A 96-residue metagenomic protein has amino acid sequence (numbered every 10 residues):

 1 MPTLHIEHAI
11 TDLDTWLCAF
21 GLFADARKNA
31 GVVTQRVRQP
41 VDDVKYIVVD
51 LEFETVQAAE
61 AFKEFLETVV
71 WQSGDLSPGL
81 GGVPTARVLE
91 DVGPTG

Functional and structural regions predicted by a protein language model:
M1-P2, T95: Compositionally biased, disordered extreme N-termini, encompassing classical targeting presequences
P2-I10, R36-L66, L89: Short, well-ordered beta-strand segments in beta-rich or mixed alpha/beta enzyme and ligand-binding folds
A9-A19: Short, surface-exposed ligand-recognition loops at beta-strand->loop->(often short) alpha-helix junctions that present
T15, T34, D43-K45, P94: Enrichment for repetitive, rod-forming helical segments
L17-R36, E52-A86: An amphipathic, aromatic/His-enriched active-site/gating alpha helix that lines ligand/cofactor pockets
R87-G96: Short, low-order "capping/linker" segments at domain edges
